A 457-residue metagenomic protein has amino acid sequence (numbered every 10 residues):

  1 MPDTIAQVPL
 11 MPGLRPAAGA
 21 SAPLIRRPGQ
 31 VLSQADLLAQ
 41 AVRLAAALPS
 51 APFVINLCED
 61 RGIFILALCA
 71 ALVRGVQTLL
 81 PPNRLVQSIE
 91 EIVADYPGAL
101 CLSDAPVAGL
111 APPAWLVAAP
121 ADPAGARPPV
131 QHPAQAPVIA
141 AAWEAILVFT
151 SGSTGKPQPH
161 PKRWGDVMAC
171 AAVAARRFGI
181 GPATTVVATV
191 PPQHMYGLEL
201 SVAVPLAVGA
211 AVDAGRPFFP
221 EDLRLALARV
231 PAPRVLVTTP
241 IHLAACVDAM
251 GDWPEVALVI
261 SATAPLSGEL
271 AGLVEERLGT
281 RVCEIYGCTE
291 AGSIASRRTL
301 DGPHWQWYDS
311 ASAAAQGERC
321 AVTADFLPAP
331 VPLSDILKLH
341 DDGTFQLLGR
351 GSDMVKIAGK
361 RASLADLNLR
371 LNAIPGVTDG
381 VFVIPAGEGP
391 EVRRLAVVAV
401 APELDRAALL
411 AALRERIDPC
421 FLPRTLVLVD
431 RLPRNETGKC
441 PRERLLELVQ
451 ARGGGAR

Functional and structural regions predicted by a protein language model:
D3-A20, E59, A126-F149, G179-T185: Conserved pre-ATP/AMP-binding loop-to-beta segment of ANL
M11, A18-L48, K162-G165: Conserved AMP-binding/adenylate-forming core of the ANL superfamily
V31-S33, P137, A145-A172: Conserved AMP-binding A3 loop
A45-R84, T184, A188-P192, R361: Conserved AMP-binding/adenylate-forming
A169-T185, Q193-V235: Conserved AMP-binding/adenylation subdomain of ANL enzymes
V247-D301: Gly/Ser/Thr-rich phosphate-binding loop
S334-F421: AMP-binding/adenylate-forming catalytic core of the ANL superfamily
V355, A396-V398, A412-R457: Conserved C-terminal "lid"/linker of ANL adenylate-forming enzymes
